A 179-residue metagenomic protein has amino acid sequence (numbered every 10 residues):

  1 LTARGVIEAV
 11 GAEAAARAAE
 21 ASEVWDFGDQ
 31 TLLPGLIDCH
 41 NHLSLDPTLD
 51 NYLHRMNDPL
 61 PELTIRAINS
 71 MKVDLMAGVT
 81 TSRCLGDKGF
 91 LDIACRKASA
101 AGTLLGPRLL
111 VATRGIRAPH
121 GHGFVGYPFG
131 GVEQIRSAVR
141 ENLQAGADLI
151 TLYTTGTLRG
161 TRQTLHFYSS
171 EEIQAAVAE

Functional and structural regions predicted by a protein language model:
L1-L33: Histidine-rich, glycine-flanked metal-binding segment
G5, D29, I37-H40, G78 (+3 more regions): Divalent metal-coordination and catalytic microenvironments
A21-T31, D92-T103, V132-G146: Short amphipathic alpha-helices and their capping/turn segments at secondary-structure boundaries
Q30-A98, T103, E171, E179: Metal-associated gating/positioning segment near the N- to mid-region
H42, D87-K88, R114-R117, G121 (+1 more regions): Active-site beta-loop-alpha junctions enriched in small/polar residues
Y52-R66, H120-S137, L165: Active-site mouth loops of central-metabolism enzymes
L85, L110-A112, T151-Y153: A cross-family glycoside hydrolase active-site/sugar-binding cleft signature
A94, E133-E179: Histidine/acidic residue-rich metal-binding segments in metalloenzymes
